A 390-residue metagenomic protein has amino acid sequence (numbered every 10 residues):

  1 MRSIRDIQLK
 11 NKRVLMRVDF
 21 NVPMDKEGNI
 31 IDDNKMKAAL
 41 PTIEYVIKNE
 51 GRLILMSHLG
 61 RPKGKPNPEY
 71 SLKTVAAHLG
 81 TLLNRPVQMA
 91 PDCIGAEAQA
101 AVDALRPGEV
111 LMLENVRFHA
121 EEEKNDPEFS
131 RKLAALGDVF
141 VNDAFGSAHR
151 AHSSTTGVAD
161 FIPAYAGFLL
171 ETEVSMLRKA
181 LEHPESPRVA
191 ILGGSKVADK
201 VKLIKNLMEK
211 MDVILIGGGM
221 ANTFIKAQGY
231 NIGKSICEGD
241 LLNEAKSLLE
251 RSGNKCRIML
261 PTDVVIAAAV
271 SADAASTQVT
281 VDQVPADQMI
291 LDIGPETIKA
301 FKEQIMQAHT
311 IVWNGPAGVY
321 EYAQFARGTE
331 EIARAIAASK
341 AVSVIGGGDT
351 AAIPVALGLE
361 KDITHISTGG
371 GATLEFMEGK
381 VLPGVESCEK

Functional and structural regions predicted by a protein language model:
M1-K390: Active-site loop-to-helix "anion-binding N-cap" substructures in soluble metabolic enzymes
